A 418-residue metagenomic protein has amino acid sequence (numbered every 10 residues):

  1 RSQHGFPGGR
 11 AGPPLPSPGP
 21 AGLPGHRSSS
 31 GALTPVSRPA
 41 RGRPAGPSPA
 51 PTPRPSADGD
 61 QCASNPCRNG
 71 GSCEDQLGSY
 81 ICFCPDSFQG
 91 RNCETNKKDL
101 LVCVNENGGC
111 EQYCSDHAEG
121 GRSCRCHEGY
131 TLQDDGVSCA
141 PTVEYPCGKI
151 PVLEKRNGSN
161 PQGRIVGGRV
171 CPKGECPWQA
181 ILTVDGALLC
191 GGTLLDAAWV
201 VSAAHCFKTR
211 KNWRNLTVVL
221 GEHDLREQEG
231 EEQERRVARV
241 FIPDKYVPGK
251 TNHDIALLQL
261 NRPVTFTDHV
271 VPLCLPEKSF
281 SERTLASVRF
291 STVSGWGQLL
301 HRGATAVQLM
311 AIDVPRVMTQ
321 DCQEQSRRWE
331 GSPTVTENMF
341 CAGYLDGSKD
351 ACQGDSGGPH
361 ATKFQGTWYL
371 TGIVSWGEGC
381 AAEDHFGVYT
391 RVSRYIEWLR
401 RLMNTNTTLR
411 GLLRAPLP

Functional and structural regions predicted by a protein language model:
R1-S56: Extracellular mucin-like/proteoglycan-style low-complexity regions
D58, V152, R156-V166, Q179-D185 (+3 more regions): Extracellular trypsin-like serine protease catalytic domains
Q61-N69, C103-E111, R327: Disulfide-braced loops of extracellular cysteine-rich modules
G70-S72, E111-Y113, G192: Small-residue (G/S/T/A) turn/hinge positions that recur once per unit in extracellular repeat modules
V184-A197, K250: A conserved glycine-rich beta-strand in the N-terminal activation segment of trypsin-fold
V200-A203, K208-K245, H269, L273 (+1 more regions): Conserved H-D interstitial segment of serine endopeptidase catalytic domains
P248-P272, T284-G295: Serine endopeptidase catalytic core focused on the charge-relay Asp
